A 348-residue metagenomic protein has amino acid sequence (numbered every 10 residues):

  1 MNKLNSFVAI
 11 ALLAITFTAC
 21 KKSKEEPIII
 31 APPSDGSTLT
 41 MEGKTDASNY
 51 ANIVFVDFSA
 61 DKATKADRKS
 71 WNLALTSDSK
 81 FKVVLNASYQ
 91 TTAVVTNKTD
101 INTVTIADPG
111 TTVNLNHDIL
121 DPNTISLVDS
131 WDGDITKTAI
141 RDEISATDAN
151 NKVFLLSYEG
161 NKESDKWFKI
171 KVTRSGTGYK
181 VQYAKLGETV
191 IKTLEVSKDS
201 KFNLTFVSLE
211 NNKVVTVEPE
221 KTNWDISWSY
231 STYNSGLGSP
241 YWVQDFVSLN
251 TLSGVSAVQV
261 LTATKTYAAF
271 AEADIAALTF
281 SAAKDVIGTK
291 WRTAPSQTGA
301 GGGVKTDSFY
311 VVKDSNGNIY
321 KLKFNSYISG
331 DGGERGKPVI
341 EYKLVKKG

Functional and structural regions predicted by a protein language model:
M1-V8: Bacterial N-terminal signal peptides that target proteins for export
I15-A19: C-terminal motif of bacterial Sec signal peptides marking the signal peptidase cleavage site
K21-G348: Surface-exposed, beta-sheet-biased, low-hydrophobicity segments with strongly acidic/polar composition
